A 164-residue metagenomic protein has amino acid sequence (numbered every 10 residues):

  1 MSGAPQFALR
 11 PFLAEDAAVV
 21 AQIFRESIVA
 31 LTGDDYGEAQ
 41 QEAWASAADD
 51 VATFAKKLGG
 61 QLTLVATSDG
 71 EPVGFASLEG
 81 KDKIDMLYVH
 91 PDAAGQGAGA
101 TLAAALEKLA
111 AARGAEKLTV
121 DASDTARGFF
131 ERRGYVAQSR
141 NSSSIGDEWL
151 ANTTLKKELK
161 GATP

Functional and structural regions predicted by a protein language model:
M1-A18, K160-P164: Conserved N-terminal entry element of GNAT/NAT acetyltransferase domains
A8, K117-T119: Residues at or immediately flanking beta-strands
P11-A14, Q22-A94, A103-L109, R113 (+3 more regions): Acetyl-CoA-dependent GNAT
G97: Glycine-rich phosphate-binding loop
T119-D121, V136-T154: Conserved catalytic-core motifs of GNAT/GCN5-like acyltransferases
A126-R127, G146: Short secondary-structure capping/turn micro-motifs that flank functional sites
F130-E131, Y135: Conserved active-site tyrosine of GNAT-family acetyltransferases
